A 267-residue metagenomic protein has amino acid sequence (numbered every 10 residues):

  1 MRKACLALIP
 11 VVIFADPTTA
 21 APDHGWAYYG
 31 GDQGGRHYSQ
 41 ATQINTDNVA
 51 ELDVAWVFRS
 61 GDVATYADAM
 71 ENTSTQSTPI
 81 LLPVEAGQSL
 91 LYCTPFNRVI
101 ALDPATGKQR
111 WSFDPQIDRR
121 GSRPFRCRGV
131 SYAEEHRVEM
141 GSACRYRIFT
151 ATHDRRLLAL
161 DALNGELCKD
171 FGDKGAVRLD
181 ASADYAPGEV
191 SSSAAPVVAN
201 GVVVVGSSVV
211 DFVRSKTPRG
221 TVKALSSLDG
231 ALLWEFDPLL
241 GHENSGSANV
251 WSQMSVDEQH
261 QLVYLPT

Functional and structural regions predicted by a protein language model:
C5-A15: Bacterial N-terminal signal peptides
A21-M70, K108-R119, E166-D184, A231-P238: Aromatic (tryptophan-biased) beta-strands that constitute blades/sheets of beta-rich domains
W26-G30, E71-R98, S122-R156, G188-V222 (+1 more regions): Repeat-blade elements of multi-bladed beta-propeller folds
R36-I44, R155-A162, T217: Short aromatic-glycine motifs in intrinsically disordered, low-complexity regions
T46-V49, V84, P104, A162 (+2 more regions): Inter-blade boundary loops/turns of WD-repeat beta-propellers
Y66, F96, D103: Hydrophobic small-molecule pocket/channel-lining residues, especially in calycin-type beta-barrels
L160, G165, P218-L232: Beta-propeller blade signature
